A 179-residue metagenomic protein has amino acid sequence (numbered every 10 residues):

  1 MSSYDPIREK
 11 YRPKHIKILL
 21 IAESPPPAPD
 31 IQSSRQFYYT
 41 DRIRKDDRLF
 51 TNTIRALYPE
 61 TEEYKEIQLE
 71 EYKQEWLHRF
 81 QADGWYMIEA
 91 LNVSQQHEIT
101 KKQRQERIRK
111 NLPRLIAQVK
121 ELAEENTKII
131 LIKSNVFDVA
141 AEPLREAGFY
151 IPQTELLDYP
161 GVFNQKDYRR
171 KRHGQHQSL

Functional and structural regions predicted by a protein language model:
M1-P143: A polyanion-binding, active-site-adjacent surface
T51-E62, A147-L179: Short, flexible loop segments at boundaries between secondary-structure elements
